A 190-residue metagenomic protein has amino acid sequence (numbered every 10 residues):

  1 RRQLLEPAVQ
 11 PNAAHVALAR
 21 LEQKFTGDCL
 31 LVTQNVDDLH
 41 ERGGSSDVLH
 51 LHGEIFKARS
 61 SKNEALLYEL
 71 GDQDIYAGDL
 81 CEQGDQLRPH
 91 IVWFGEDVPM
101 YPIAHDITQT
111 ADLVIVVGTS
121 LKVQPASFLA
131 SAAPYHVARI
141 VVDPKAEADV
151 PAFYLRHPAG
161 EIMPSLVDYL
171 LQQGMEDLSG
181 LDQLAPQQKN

Functional and structural regions predicted by a protein language model:
R1-N190: Conserved catalytic alpha/beta core of Sir2/sirtuin-type deacylases, generalized to analogous enzyme cores that bind
